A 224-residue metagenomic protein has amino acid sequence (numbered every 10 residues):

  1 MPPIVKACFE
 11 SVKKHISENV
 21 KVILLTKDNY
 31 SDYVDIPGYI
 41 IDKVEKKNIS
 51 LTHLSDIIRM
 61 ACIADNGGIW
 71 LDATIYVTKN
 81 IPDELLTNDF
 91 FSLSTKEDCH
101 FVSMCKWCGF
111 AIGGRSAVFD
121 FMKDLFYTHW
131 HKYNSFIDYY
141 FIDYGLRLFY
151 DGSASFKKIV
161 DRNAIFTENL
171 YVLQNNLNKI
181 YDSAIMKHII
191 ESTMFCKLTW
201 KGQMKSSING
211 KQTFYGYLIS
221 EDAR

Functional and structural regions predicted by a protein language model:
M1-S55, A73-R224: Glycosyltransferase-associated regions of secretory-pathway enzymes, highlighting luminal stem/catalytic domains
D56-N66: Small-residue hinge/turn detector
N66, L71-A73: Active-site acidic Asp-centered loop
